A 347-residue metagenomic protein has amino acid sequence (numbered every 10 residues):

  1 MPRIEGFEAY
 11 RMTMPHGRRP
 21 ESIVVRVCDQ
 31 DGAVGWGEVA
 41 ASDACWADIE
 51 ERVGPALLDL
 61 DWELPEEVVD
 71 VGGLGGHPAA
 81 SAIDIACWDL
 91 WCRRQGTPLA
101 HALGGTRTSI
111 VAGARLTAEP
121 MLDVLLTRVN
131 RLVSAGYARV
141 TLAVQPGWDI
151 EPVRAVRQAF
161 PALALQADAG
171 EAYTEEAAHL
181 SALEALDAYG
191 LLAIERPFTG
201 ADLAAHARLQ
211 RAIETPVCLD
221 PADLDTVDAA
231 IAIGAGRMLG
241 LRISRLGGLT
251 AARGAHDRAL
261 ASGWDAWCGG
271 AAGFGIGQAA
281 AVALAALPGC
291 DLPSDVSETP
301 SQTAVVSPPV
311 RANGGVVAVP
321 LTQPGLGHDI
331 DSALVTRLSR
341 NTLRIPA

Functional and structural regions predicted by a protein language model:
M1-P2, M14-R18, C92-R93, T97-S109 (+2 more regions): N-terminal amphipathic alpha-helix/helix-capping segment at the start of soluble metabolic enzymes
M1-W36, A40, R52, T303-V305: Structured beta-strand/loop patches that form or line metal/cofactor-binding pockets in enzymes
C28-Q95: Metal- or metallocofactor-binding catalytic centers and their adjacent structured scaffolds across diverse enzyme
G32, I83, G96, D168 (+6 more regions): Conserved, mostly hydrophobic/aromatic
G35-G37, I110-L116, A138-L142, L165-A169 (+5 more regions): Hydrophobic faces of well-ordered beta-strands that scaffold small-molecule active sites in alpha/beta enzyme cores
A47-D48, P55, L60, A201-R208 (+3 more regions): Shared catalytic-loop signature of beta/alpha-barrel
H101-I213: Metal-dependent enolase-superfamily TIM-barrel catalytic cores that perform enediolate-based chemistry
G254, V319-A347: Structural signal for terminal/edge beta-strands and the immediately following C-terminal loop/tail that closes
